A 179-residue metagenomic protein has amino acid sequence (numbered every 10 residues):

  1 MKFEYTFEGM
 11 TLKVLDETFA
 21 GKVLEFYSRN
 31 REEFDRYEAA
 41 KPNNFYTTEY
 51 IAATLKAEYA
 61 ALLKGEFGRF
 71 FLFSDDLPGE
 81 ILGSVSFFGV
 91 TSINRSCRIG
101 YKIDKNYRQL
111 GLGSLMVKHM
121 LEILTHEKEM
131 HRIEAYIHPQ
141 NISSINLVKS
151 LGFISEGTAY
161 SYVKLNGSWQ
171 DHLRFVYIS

Functional and structural regions predicted by a protein language model:
M1-K22, F26-E33, F73-S179: Acyl-donor (CoA/ACP) binding surface of acyl/acetyltransferases
E17, S28, F45-E49, E66: Generic alpha-helical scaffold signal
D35-K56: Conserved GNAT-fold acetyl-CoA-binding loop/helix
N43, K56-F71: A short helix-loop-beta-strand connector motif used in the catalytic cores of GNAT acetyltransferases and, in some
